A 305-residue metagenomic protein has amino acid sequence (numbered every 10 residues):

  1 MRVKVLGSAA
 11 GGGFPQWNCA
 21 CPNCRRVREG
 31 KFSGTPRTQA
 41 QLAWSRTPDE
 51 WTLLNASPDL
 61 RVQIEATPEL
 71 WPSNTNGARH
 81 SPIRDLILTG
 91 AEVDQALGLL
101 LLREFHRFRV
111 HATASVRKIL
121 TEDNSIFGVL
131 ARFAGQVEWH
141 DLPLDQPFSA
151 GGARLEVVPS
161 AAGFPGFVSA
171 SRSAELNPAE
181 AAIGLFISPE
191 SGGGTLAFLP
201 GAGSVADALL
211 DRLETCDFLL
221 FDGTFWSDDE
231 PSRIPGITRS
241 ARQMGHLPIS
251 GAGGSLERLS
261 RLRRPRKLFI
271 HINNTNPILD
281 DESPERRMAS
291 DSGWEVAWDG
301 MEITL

Functional and structural regions predicted by a protein language model:
M1-E69, W139-R212, G300-L305: Core dinuclear metal-dependent hydrolase active-site scaffold
R2, R107-R109, E138, T195 (+2 more regions): Residues at the starts of beta-strands that form the adenosine-phosphate
D49-A112: Active-site metal-binding motif and surrounding structural segment of the metallo-beta-lactamase
L53-S57, P82-D94, A112-T113, A197-A202 (+3 more regions): Active-site neighborhood of phospho(di)ester-bond hydrolases with catalytic His/Asp-centered motifs
W71-S81, E104-R107, I126-H140, D145: A short alpha->loop->secondary-structure connector
Q95, F164, S227-D228: Short glycine-rich, flexible loops that bind phosphorylated cofactors or substrates
S115-S125: A short, active-site helix/loop in glycosyltransferases that binds the activated sugar's phosphate group
E180-A182, S191-A197, G203-G300: Cap/insert and terminal regions of metallo-dependent hydrolase folds
